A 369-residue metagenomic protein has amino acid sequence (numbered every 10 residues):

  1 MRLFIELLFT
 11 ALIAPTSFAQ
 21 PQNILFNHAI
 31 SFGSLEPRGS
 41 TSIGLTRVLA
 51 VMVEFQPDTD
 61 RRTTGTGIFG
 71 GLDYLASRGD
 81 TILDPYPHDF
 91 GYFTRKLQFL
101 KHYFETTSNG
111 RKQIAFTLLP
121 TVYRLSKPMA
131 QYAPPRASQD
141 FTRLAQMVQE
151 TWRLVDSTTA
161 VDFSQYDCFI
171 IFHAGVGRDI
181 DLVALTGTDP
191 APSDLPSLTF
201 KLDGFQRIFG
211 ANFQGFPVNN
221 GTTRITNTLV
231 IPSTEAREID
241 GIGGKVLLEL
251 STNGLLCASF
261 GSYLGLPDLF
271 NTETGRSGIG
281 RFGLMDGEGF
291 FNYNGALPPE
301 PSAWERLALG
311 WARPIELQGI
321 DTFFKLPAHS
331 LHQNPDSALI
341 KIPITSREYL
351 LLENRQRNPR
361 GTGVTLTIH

Functional and structural regions predicted by a protein language model:
L3-L7, T16-A211, D336, K341-H369: Zymogen propeptides/activation segments of proteases
C168-I170, A174-I368: Extracellular hydrolytic enzyme modules, especially secreted metalloproteases of the metzincin/thermolysin-like class
